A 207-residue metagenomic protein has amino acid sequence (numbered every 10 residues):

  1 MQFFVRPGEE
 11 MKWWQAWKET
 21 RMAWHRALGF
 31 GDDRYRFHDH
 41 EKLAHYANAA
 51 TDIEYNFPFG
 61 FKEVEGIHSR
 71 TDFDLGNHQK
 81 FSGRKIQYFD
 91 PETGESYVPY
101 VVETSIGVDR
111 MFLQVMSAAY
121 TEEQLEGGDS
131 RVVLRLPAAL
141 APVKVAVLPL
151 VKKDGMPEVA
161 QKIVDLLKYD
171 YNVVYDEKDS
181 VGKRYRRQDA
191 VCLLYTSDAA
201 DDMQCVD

Functional and structural regions predicted by a protein language model:
Q2-D198, D207: NTP/phosphate- and nucleic-acid-binding module
